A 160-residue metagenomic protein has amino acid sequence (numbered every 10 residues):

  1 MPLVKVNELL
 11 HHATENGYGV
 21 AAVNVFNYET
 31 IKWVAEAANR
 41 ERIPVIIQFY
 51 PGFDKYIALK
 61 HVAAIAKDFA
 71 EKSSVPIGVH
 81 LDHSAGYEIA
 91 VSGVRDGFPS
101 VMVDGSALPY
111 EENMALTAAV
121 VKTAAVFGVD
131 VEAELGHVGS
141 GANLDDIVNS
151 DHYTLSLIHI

Functional and structural regions predicted by a protein language model:
M1-V20: N-terminal amphipathic alpha-helix/helix-capping segment at the start of soluble metabolic enzymes
V20-V23, V45-Q48, I77-L81, V101-V103 (+1 more regions): Hydrophobic faces of well-ordered beta-strands that scaffold small-molecule active sites in alpha/beta enzyme cores
F26-Y28, Y50-G52, D82-G86, S106-L108 (+1 more regions): Active-site beta-loop-alpha junctions enriched in small/polar residues
E41-G93: Active-site cofactor/substrate anionic-group-binding motifs, chiefly glycine- and Lys/Arg-rich phosphate-binding loops
Y56-H61, A85-E88, A107-F127: Active-site-adjacent beta->alpha loops and helix N-cap segments on the catalytic face of soluble alpha/beta enzymes
L108-A115, G139-S156: Active-site glycine- and acidic-residue-rich loops that bind and position anionic ligands or nucleotide-like cofactors
I158-I160: Conserved small/polar residues in nucleotide/adenosyl-binding loops
